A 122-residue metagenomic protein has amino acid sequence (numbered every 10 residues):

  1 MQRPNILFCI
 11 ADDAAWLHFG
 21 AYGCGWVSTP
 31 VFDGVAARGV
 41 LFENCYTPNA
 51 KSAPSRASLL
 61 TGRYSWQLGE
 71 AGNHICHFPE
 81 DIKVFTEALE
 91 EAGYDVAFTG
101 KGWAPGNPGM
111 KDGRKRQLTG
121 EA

Functional and structural regions predicted by a protein language model:
M1-A122: Formylglycine-dependent sulfatase
